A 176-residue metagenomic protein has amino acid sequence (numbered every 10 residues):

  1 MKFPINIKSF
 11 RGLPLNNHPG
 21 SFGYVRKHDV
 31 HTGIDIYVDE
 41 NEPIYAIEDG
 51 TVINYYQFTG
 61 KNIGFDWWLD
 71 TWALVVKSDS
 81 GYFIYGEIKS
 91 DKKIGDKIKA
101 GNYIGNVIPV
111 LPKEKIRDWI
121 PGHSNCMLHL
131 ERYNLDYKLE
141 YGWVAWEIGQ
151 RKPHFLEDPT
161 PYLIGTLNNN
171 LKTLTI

Functional and structural regions predicted by a protein language model:
M1-S9, I94-D96, R117-I176: Acidic, glycine-rich catalytic/binding loops that coordinate metals and/or anionic ligands
M1-W72, D79, K99-A100, L156-I176: Surface-exposed, glycine-biased beta-strand/turn segments
G20, K89, E131-Y133: Compositionally biased, intrinsically disordered low-complexity segments enriched in polar/proline residues
D35, A100, G105-N106, M127-Y133: Active-site scaffold segments
D39, S90, I148: Generic anion/oxyanion-binding catalytic loop in active/binding sites
E42, G50, D91-I94, K113 (+2 more regions): A generic structural micro-environment signature that highlights single residues at secondary-structure boundaries
A46-D91, V110-H129: Zn2+-dependent peptidoglycan hydrolase active-site motif and core
K92-E114: ...with weaker cross-activation on analogous glycine-rich loops/strands in unrelated enzymes
